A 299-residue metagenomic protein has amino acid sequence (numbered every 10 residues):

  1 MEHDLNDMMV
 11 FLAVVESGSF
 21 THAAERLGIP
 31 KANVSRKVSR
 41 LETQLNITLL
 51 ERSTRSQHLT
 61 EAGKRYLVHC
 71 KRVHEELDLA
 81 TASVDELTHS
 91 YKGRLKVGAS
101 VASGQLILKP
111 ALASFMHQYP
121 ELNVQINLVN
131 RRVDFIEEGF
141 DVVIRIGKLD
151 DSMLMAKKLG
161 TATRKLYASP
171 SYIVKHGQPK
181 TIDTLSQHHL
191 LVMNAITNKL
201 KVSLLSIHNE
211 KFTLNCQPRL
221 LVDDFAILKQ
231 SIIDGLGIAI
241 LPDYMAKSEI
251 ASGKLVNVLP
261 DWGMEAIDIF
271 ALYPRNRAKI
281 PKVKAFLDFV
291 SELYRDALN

Functional and structural regions predicted by a protein language model:
M1, T43, V68, E121 (+4 more regions): C-terminal effector-binding regulatory domain of bacterial HTH transcription factors
L5, K31-A32, Q105: The DNA-contacting recognition helix of HTH DNA-binding domains and analogous helical DNA-recognition elements
M8, Q44-L45, Y66-T88: Alpha-helical linker/hinge and terminal dimerization helices associated with HTH transcriptional regulators
A13-G28: Short helix-boundary/capping micro-motifs
E42-E61, L255: A short LG(V/I)-centered, amphipathic sequence patch enriched for acidic residue(s) preceding the LG motif
K92-M155: Central regulatory/effector-binding core of bacterial HTH transcription factors
E137, L149-I269, R295-N299: C-terminal regulatory
